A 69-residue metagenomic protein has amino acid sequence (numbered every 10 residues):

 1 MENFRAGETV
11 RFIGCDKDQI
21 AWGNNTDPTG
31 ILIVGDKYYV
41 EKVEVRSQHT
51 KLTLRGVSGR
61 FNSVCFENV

Functional and structural regions predicted by a protein language model:
E2-V69: Basic/aromatic-rich interaction segments and small domains that mediate binding to polyanionic partners
